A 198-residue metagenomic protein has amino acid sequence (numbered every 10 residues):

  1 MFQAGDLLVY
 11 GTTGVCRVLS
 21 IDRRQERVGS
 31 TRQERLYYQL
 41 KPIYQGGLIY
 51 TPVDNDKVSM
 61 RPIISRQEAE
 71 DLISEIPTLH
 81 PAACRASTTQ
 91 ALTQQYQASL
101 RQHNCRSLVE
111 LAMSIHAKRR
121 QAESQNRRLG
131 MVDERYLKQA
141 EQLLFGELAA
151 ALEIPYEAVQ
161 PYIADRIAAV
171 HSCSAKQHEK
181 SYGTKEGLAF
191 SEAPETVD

Functional and structural regions predicted by a protein language model:
M1-R61: A positional/architectural concept
D54-D198: Charge/polar-rich, low-complexity and marginally structured segments
